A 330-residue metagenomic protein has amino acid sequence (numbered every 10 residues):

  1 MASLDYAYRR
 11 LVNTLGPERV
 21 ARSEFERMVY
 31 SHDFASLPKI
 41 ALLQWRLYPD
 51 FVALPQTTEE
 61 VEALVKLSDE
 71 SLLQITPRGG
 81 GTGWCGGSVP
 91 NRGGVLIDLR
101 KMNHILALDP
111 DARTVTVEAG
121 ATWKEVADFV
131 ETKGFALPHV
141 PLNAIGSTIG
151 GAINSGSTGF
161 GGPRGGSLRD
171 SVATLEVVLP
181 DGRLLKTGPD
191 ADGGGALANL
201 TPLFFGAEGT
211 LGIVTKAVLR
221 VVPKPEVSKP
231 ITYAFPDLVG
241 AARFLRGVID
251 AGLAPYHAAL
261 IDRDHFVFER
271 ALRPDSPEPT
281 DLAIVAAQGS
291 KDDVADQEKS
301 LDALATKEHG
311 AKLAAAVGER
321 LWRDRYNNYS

Functional and structural regions predicted by a protein language model:
M1-K66, G83-R113, H265-R273, V317-S330: N-terminal flexible segment immediately upstream of the FAD-binding catalytic core in FAD-dependent oxidoreductases
A7, L64, V126-F129, A241-F244 (+2 more regions): Hydrophobic side chains in well-ordered alpha-helices
A21-P38, P223, A234, G240-S330: C-terminal substrate-recognition/cap domain of FAD-linked oxidoreductases
K39-I75, T114, E118, G159 (+7 more regions): Soluble FAD-dependent oxygen oxidases
R78-T82: Glycine-rich beta-strand-to-loop/alpha-helix junction loops that act as flexible
H104-A259: FAD-binding subdomain of flavoenzyme oxidoreductases
